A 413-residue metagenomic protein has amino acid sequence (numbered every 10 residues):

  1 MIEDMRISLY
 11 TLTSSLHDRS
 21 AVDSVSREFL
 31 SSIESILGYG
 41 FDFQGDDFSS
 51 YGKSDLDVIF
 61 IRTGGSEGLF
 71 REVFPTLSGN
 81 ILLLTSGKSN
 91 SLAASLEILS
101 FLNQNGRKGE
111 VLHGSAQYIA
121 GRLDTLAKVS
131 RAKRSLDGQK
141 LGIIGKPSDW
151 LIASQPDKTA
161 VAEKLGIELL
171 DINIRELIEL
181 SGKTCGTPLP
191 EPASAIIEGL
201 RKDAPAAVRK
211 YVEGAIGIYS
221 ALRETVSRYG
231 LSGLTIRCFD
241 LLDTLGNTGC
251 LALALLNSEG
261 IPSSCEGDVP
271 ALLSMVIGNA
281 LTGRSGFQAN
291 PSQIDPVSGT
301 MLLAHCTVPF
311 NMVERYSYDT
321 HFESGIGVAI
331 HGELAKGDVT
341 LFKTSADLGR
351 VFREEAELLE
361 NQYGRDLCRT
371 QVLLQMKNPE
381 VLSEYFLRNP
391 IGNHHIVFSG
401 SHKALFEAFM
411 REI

Functional and structural regions predicted by a protein language model:
M1-F43: N-terminal basic/disordered segments at the start of proteins
M1-I7, S54-D55, S135-K140: A short, charged/proline- and glycine-enriched loop that marks the coil->beta-strand transition at the N-terminal
Y10-D23, F60-G64, S86-G87, I144-S148 (+1 more regions): Structural motif
S14, G64-G65, K146-D149, F239-L241 (+4 more regions): Short, glycine-/Ser/Thr-/acidic-enriched flexible segments
S32, I36, G40-D137, P147-D157 (+1 more regions): Cofactor- and metal-binding active-site motifs of prokaryotic enzymes that mediate redox/radical or nucleophilic
S100-T282: Conserved, well-structured core segments that form the ligand-binding/active-site neighborhood of functional domains
G260-Y363: C-terminal catalytic subdomain
A329-I413: Extended hydrophobic packing segments that form well-structured cores
